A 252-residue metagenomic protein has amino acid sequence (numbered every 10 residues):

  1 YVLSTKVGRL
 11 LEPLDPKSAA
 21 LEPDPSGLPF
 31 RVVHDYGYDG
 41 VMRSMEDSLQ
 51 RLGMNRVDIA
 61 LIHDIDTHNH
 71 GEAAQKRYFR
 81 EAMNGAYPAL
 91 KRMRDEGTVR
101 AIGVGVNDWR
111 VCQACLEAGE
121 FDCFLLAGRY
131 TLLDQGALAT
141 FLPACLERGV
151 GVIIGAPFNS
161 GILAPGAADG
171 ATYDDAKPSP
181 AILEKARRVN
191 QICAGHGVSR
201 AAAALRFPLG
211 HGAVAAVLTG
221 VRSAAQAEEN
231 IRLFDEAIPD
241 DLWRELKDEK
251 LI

Functional and structural regions predicted by a protein language model:
Y1-A19, V150-I154, N159: Glycine-rich, aromatic-flanked loop segments that form ligand/cofactor-binding clefts across common enzyme folds
T5-K6, M54-H63: Short coil-to-beta-strand
P13-D24, G166-A171: Short, flexible, mixed-charge acidic loops at enzyme active sites
P23-S26, I182: Active-site gating loops and adjacent loop-to-helix segments of metal-dependent hydrolytic enzymes
S26-M42: Active-site mouth loops of central-metabolism enzymes
G37-R51, N107-A114: Short, acidic/polar
V41-R56, A139-G151: Short amphipathic alpha-helices and their capping/turn segments at secondary-structure boundaries
I62-I252: Beta/alpha (TIM)-barrel catalytic core signal, keyed to glycine-rich beta->alpha loops juxtaposed to Asp/Glu that bind
